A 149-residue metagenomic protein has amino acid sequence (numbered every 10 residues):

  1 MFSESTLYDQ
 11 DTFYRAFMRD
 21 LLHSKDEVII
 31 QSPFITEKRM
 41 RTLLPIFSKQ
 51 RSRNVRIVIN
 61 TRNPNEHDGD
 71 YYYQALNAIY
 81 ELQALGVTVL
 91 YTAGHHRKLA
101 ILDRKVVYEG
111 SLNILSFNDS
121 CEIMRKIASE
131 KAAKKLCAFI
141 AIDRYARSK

Functional and structural regions predicted by a protein language model:
M1-D9, I29-I35: Acidic/glycine-enriched edge-of-secondary-structure segments
Y8, N60-R62, T92-G94: Conserved beta-strand termini and adjacent loop/short-helix elements that scaffold enzyme active sites in alpha/beta
D9-F17: A short, well-structured juxtamembrane/interface segment
Q10-D11, E37-M40, V89: A conditional alpha-helix N-cap/helix-loop micro-motif detector
R19-A84: Primarily the HKD phosphodiesterase
V28, V87-A133: HKD (HxKxxxxD) catalytic microenvironment of the phospholipase D
R41, D70, N118-E122, Y145-K149: A short, polar/proline- and glycine-enriched secondary-structure boundary/capping micro-motif
K134-K149: Cysteine/selenocysteine-centered motifs that mediate thiol-based redox chemistry or coordinate metal-sulfur cofactors
